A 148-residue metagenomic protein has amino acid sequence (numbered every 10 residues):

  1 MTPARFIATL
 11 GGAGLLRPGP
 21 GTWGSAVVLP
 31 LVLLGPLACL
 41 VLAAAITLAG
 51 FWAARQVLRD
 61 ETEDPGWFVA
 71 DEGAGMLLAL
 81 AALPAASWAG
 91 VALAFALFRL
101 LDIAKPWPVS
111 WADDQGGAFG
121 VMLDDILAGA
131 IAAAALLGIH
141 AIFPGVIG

Functional and structural regions predicted by a protein language model:
M1-T62, G73-G148: Hydrophobic alpha-helical transmembrane segments
P65-W67: Portal/gating segments that form or line small-molecule/metal binding sites
A70: Active-site flanking residues adjacent to catalytic metal/cofactor-binding acidic residues
